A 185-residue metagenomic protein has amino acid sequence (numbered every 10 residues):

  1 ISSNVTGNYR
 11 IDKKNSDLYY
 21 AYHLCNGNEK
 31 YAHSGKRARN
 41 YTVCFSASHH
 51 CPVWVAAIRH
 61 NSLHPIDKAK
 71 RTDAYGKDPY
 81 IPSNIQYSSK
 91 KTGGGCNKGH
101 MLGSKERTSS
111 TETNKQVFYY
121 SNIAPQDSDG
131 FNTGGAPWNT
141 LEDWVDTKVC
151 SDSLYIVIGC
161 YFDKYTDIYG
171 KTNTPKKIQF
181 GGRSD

Functional and structural regions predicted by a protein language model:
I1-D185: Domain-level detector for secreted/extracellular nuclease and nuclease-toxin modules, and for the ENPP-like C-terminal
